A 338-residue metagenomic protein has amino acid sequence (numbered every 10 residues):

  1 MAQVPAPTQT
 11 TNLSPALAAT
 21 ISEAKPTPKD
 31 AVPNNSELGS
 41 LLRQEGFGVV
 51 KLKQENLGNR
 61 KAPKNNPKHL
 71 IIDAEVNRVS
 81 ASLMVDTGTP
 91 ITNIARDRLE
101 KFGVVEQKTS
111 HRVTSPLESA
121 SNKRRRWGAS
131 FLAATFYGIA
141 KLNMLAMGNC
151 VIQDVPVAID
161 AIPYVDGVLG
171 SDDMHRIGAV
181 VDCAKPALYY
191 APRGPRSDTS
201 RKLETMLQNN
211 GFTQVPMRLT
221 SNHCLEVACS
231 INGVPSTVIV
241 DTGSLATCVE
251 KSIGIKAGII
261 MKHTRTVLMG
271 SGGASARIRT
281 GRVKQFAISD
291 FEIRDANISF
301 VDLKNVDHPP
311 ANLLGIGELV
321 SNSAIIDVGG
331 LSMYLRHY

Functional and structural regions predicted by a protein language model:
M1-Y338: Pepsin/retropepsin-fold aspartyl endopeptidases
